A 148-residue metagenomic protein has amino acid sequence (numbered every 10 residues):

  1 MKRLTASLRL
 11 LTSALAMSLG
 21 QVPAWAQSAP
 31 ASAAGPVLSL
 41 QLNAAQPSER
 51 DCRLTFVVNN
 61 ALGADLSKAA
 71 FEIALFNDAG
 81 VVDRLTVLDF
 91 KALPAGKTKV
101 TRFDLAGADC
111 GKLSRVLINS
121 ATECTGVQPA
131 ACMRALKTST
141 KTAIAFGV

Functional and structural regions predicted by a protein language model:
R9-G20: Bacterial N-terminal signal peptides
Q21-A26: Sec/Tat signal peptide C-region and signal peptidase I cleavage site
Q27-D51, T55, T142-G147: Low-complexity, acidic Ser/Thr/Pro/Gly-rich terminal tails and inter-domain linkers that flank the onset of structured
V58-L62: Asparagine-centered strand-capping/turn motif at beta-strand->loop junctions
D65-K68: Short acidic/proline- and small/hydrophobic-mixed sequence motifs that coincide with surface turns and coil-to-beta
L75-T86, V127: Short aromatic-acidic-glycine turn motif
V82-K112: Intrinsically disordered, low-complexity Pro/Gly/Ser/Thr-rich segments with frequent PxxP/GP/PP motifs and embedded
G107-V148: Terminal connector regions
